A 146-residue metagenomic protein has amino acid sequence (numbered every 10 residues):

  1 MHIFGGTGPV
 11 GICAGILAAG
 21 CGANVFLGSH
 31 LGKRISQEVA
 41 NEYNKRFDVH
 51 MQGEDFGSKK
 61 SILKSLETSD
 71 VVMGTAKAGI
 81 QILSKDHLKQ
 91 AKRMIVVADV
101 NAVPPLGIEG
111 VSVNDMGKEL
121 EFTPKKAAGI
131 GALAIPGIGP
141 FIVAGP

Functional and structural regions predicted by a protein language model:
M1-V71: Glycine-rich phosphate/diphosphate-binding loop of Rossmann-like nucleotide-binding domains
G11, Q81-L83, L106-G107: Glycine/Thr-rich phosphate-binding loops of Rossmann-like dinucleotide-binding domains
G15-I16, A40, S84-L88, E109-V111: Short amphipathic alpha-helical segments
L31-G32, N101-P104: Short, acidic/turn-prone active-site loops that include or flank metal/cofactor- and phosphate-binding residues
D70-G74, V97-A98: N-terminal Rossmann-like NAD(P) cofactor-binding module of classical short-chain dehydrogenase/reductase
A76-A78, N101-A102: Short glycine-/small-residue-rich Rossmann-like dinucleotide-binding loops
G79-M94: Rossmann-fold NAD(P) dinucleotide-binding segment
V103-P146: Adenosine-phosphate binding glycine-rich loop
